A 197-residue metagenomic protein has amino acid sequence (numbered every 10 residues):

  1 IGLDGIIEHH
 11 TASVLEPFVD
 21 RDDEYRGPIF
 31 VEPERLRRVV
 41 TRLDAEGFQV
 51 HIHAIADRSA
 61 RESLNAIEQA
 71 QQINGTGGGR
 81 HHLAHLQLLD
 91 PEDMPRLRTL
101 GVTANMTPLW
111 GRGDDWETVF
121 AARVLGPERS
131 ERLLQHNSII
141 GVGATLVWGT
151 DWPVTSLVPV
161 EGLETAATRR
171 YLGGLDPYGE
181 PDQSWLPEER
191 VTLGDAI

Functional and structural regions predicted by a protein language model:
I1-Q49, L100: Active-site-adjacent helix-turn-beta-strand microarchitecture at beta-sheet edges that either contains or buttresses
G2-I7, A56-R58, W110: Short glycine-enriched loops at secondary-structure junctions
D4, H85-L86: Conserved SAM/AdoMet-binding glycine-rich loop
V40-H51, R58-H81, H85, P91 (+3 more regions): His/Asp/Glu-enriched, well-ordered alpha-helical/loop segment that forms or immediately abuts the divalent-metal
